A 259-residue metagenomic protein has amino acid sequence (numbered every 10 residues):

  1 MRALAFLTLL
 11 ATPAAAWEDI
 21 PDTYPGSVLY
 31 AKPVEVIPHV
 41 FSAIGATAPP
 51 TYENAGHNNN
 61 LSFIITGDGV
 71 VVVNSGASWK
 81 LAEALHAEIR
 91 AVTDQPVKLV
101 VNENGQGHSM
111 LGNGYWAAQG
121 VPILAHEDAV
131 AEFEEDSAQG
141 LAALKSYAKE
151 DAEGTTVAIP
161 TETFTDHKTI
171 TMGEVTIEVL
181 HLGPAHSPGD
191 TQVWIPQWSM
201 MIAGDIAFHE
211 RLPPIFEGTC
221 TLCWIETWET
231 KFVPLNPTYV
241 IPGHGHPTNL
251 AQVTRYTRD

Functional and structural regions predicted by a protein language model:
M1-A3: Positively charged n-region of N-terminal signal peptides that target proteins for export
L7-A16: Hydrophobic h-region of N-terminal signal peptides that target proteins for export in Gram-negative bacteria
A16-T23: Cleaved targeting-peptide boundary
I37-E88, T191-I195, S199-G204: Conserved beta-strand hairpin/beta-sheet module of binuclear metal-dependent hydrolase folds, prominently
H39, I64, N74, I89 (+9 more regions): Divalent metal-coordination and catalytic microenvironments
A43-N59, F133-E135, A142, D151 (+1 more regions): Acidic/histidine-rich helix-loop elements that form or flank divalent-metal/phosphate-binding sites at the catalytic
G69-V71, S75-W79, T169, T176-R258: Metallo-beta-lactamase
A87-T169, P188: Active-site HxH/HxHxD metal-binding segment of metal-dependent hydrolases
